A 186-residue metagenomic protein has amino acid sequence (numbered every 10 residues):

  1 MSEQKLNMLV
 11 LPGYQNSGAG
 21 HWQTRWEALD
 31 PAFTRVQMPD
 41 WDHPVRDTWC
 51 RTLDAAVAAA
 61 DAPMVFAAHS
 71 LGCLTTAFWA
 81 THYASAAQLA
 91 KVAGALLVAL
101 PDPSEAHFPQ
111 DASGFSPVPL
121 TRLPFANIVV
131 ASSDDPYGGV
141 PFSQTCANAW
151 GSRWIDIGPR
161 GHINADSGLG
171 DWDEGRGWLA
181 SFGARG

Functional and structural regions predicted by a protein language model:
S2-A62: Active-site catalytic motif of lipid deacylating hydrolases and related acyltransferases
G13, M38-W41, A95-E105, S132: Active-site nucleophile loop of the alpha/beta-hydrolase fold
G18, A106-H107, P136-F142: Conserved alpha/beta-hydrolase "acid-adjacent" motif
P44-D47, R160-W172: Catalytic histidine-centered segment of alpha/beta-hydrolase-like enzymes
V65-F66, A95: Conserved alpha/beta-hydrolase fold motif
F66-A77: Gly/Ala-rich beta-loop-alpha elbow adjacent to hydrolase catalytic centers
L123-P124, I128-A131: Short beta-strand/loop motif that positions the catalytic acidic residue of the alpha/beta-hydrolase fold
G168-G186: Catalytic active-site module of serine/aspartate enzymes centered on a nucleophile-bearing elbow/loop
